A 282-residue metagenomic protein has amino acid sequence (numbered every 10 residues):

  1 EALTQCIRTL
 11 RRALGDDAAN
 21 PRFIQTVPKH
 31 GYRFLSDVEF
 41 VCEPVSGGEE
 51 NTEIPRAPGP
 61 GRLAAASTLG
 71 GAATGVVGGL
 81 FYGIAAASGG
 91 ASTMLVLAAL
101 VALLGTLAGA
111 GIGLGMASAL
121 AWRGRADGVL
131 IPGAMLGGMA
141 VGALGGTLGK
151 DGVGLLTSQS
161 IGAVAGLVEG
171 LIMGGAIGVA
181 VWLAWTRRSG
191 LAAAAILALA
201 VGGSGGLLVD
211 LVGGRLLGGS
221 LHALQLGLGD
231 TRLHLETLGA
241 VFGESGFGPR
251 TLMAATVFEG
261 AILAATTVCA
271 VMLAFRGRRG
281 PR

Functional and structural regions predicted by a protein language model:
E1-P44: DNA-binding patch around the recognition helix
H30-A57, G280-R282: Low-complexity, intrinsically disordered extramembrane tails and loops of integral membrane proteins
E50-R282: Juxtamembrane/disordered regions of integral membrane proteins
